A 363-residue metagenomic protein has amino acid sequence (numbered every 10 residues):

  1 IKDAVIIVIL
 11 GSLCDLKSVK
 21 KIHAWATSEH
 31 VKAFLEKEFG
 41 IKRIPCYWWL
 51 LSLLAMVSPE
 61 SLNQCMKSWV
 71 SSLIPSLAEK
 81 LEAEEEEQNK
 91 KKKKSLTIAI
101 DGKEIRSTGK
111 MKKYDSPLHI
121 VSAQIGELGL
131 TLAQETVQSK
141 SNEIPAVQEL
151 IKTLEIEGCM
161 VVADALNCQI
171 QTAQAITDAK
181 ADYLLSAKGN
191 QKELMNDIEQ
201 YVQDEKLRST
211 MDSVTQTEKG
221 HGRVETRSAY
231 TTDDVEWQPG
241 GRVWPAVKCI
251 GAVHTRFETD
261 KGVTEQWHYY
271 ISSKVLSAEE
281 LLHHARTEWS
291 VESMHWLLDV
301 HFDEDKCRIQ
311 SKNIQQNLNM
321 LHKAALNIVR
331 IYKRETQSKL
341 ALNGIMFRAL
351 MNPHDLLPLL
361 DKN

Functional and structural regions predicted by a protein language model:
I1-K42: Gly/serine-rich nucleotide phosphate-binding loop at the start of the catalytic core of nucleotide/ADP-ribose-handling
I7, I22, C46, I98-K103 (+8 more regions): Short, conserved catalytic/metal-binding motifs centered on acidic residues
T27-H30, M211, L298-N363: A short, flexible helix-boundary coil/loop motif
G40-M111: Active-site- or DNA-interface-adjacent structural scaffold in DNA-acting proteins
K113-C159: Electropositive, glycine- and tryptophan-enriched low-complexity nucleic-acid-binding patches
I144, Q148-K188: Domain-level cores of phosphate- or acyl-group-handling catalytic modules
K188-R286: An anionic, glycine-rich sequence signature occurring as long contiguous blocks
C249-V329: A C-terminal functional module that forms or caps the active site or interfaces directly with catalytic machinery
